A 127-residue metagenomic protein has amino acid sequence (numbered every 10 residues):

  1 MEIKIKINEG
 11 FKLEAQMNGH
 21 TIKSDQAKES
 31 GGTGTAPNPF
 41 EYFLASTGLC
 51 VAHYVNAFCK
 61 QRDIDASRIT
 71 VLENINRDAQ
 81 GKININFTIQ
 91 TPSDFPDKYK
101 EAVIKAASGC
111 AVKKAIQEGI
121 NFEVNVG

Functional and structural regions predicted by a protein language model:
M1-A45, H53-G127: Extended beta-strand/beta-hairpin segments
